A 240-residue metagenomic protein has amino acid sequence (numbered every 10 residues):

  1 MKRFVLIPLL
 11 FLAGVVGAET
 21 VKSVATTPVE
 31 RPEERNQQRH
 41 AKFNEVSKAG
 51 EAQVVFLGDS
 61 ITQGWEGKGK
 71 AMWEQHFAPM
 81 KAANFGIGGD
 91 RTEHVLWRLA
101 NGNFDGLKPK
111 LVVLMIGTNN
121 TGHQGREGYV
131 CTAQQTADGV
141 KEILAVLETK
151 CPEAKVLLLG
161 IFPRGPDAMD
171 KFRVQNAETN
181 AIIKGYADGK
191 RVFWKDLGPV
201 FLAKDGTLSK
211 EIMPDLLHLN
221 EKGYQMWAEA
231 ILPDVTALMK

Functional and structural regions predicted by a protein language model:
M1-L57, I61-Q75, A237-K240: N-terminal secretory targeting modules
S47-E51, Q75-A78, D105-K108, T149-C151 (+1 more regions): Extracellular/periplasmic catalytic domains that process cell-envelope and extracellular macromolecules
Q53-G58, K81-G86, K110-I116, N120 (+3 more regions): Structural recognition of the beta-strand scaffold that forms the well-ordered cores of secreted hydrolase catalytic
Q63-A78, T92-D138, V146, L157 (+1 more regions): Oxyanion-hole/transition-state-stabilizing segment in secreted/luminal serine hydrolases and related acyltransferases
A82-F85, E127-A133, D167-D170, M213-H218: Second-shell loop/turn segments in exported
V140-L144, N180: Generic structural signal for well-ordered alpha-helices, preferentially at hydrophobic/aromatic core positions
F162-K240: Catalytic His-Asp segment of secreted/periplasmic serine-dependent ester chemistry enzymes
